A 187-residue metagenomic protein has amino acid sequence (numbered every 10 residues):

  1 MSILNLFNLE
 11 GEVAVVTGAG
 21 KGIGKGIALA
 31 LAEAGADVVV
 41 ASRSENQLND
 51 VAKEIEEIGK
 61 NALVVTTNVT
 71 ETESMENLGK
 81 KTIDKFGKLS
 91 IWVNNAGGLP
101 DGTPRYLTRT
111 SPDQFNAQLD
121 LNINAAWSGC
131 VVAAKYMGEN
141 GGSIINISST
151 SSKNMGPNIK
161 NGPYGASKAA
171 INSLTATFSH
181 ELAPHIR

Functional and structural regions predicted by a protein language model:
V13, G20-G22: Conserved glycine-rich cofactor-binding loop
A36-D50: Conserved glycine-rich Rossmann-like NAD(P)H-binding loop of the short-chain dehydrogenase/reductase
N46, T66-L78, P112: The beta1-alpha1 cofactor-binding region of Rossmann-like NAD(H)/NADP(H)-dependent oxidoreductases
T103-L107, S111-N116, K160: Substrate-binding pocket helix/loop in short-chain dehydrogenase/reductase
C130, S167, T175: Active-site helix of classical SDR
K135, H180-P184: Alpha-helical segment proximal to the catalytic Tyr-Lys
S149: Residue(s) in the substrate-gating loop at a strand-loop-helix junction that position the organic substrate next
